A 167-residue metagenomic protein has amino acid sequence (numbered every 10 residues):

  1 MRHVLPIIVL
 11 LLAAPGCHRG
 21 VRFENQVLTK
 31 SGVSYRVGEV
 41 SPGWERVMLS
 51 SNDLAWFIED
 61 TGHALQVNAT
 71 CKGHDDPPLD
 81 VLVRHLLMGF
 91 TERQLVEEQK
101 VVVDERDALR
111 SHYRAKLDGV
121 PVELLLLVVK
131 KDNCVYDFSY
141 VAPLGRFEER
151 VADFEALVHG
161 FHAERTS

Functional and structural regions predicted by a protein language model:
M1-H3: Positively charged n-region of N-terminal signal peptides that target proteins for export
L5-V9: Sec-dependent signal peptide hydrophobic core
A14-G16: C-terminal motif of bacterial Sec signal peptides marking the signal peptidase cleavage site
H18-G20: Bacterial signal peptide processing site
N25-V37: Short aromatic-glycine motifs in intrinsically disordered, low-complexity regions
G32, T70-H74, G145, E149: A general boundary/transition motif marking the beginning of the first structured unit of a protein
Y35-E45, F90, Y136-S167: Surface-exposed amphipathic alpha-helical segments
R46-D137, A142: Conserved polar/disulfide-associated segments of primarily extracytoplasmic proteins
